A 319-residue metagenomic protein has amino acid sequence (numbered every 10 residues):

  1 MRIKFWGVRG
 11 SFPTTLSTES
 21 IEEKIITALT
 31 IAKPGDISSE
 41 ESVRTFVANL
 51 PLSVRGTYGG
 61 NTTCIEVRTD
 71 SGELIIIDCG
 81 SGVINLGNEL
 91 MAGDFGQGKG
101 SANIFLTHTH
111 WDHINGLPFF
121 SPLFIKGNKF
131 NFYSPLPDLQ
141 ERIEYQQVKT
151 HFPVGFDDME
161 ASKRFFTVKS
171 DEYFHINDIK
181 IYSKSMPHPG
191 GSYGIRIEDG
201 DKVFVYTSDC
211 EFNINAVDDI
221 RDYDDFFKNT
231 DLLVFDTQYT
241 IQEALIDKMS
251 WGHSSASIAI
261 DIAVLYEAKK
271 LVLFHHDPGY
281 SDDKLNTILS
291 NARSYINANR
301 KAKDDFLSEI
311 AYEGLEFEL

Functional and structural regions predicted by a protein language model:
M1-V205, N215, D224, D282-L319: Binuclear metal-dependent hydrolase catalytic cores
I77, T107, T207-S208, F235-T237 (+1 more regions): Active-site flanking residues adjacent to catalytic metal/cofactor-binding acidic residues
I214-L307: Cap/insert and terminal regions of metallo-dependent hydrolase folds
